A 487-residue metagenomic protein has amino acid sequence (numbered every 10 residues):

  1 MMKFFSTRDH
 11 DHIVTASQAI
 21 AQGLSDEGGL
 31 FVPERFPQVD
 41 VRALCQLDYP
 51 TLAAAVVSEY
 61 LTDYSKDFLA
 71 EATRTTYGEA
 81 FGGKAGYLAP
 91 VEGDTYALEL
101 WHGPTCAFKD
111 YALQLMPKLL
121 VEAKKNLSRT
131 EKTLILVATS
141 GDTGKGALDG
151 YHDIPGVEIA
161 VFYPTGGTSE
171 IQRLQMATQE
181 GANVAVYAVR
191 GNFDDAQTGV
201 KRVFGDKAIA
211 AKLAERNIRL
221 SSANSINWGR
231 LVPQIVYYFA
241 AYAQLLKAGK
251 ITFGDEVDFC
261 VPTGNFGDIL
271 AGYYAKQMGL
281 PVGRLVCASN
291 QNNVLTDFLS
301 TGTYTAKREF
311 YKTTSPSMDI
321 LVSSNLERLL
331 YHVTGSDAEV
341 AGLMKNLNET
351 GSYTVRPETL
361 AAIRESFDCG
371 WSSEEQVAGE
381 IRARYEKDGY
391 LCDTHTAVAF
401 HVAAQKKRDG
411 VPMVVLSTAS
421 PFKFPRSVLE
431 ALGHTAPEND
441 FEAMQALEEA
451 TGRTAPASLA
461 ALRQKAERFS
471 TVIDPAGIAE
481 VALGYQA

Functional and structural regions predicted by a protein language model:
M1-A487: PLP-dependent amino-acid enzyme catalytic core
